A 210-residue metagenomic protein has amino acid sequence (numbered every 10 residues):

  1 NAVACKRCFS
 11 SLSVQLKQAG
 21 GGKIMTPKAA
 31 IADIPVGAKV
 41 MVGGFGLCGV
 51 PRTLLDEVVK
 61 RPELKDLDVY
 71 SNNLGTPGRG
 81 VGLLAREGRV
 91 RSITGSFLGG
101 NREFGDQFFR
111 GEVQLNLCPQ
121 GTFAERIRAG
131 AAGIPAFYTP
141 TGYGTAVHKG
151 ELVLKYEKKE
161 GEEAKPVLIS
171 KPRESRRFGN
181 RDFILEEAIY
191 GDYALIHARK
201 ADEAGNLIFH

Functional and structural regions predicted by a protein language model:
V3-H210: Conserved alpha/beta enzyme-core scaffold
